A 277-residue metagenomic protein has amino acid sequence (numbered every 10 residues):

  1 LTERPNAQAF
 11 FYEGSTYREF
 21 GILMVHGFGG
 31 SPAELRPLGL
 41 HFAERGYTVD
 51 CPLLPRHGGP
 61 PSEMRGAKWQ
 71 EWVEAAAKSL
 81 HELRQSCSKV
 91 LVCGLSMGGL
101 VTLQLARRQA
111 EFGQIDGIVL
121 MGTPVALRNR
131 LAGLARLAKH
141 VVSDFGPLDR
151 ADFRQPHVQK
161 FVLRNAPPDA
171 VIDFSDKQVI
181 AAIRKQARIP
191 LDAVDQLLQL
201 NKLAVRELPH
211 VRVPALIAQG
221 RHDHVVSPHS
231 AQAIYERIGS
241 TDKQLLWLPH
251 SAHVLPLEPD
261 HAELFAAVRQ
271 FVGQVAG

Functional and structural regions predicted by a protein language model:
A7, P190-E207: Active-site nucleophile elbow and catalytic-triad environment of alpha/beta-hydrolase enzymes
G29-G39: The serine-hydrolase catalytic nucleophile loop
F42-P61: Conserved alpha/beta-hydrolase
P60-L91: Catalytic nucleophile-loop/oxyanion-hole region of alpha/beta-hydrolase and closely related hydrolase-like folds
M97, V101-Q104, R108-A187: Alpha/beta-hydrolase-fold enzymes
V211, I217-Q219, D223: Short beta-strand/loop motif that positions the catalytic acidic residue of the alpha/beta-hydrolase fold
H224-S230: Conserved alpha/beta-hydrolase "acid-adjacent" motif
Q244-G277: Catalytic active-site module of serine/aspartate enzymes centered on a nucleophile-bearing elbow/loop
